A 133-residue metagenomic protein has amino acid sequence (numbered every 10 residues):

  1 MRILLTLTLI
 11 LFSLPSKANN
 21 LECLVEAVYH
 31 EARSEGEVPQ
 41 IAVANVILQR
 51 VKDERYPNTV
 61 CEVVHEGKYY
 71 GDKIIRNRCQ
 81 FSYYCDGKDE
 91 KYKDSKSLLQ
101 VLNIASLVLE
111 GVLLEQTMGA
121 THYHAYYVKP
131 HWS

Functional and structural regions predicted by a protein language model:
M1-L7: Sec-dependent signal peptide recognition, specifically the positively charged N-region followed immediately by
S13-P15: N-terminal signal peptide c-region/cleavage motif recognized by signal peptidases
N19-S133: Bacterial extracytoplasmic/cell-wall-associated proteins, especially those involved in peptidoglycan
